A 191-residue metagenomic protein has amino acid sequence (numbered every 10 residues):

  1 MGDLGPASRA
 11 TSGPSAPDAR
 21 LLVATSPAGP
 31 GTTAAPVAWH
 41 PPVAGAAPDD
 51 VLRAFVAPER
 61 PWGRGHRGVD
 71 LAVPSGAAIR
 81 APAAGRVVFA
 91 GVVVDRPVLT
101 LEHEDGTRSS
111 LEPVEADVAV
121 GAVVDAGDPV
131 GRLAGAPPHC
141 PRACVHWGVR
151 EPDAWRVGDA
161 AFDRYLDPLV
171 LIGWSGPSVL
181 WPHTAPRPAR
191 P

Functional and structural regions predicted by a protein language model:
M1-V98, D125-A126, Y165-P191: Surface-exposed, glycine-biased beta-strand/turn segments
L52, R86-V88, E115, G131-A134: Conserved positions in beta-strands of structured domains
P58, A78, V92-D95, G106-R108 (+4 more regions): Solvent-exposed loop/turn segments at secondary-structure junctions within structured extracellular/periplasmic domains
G76-I79, V114-A122: Short, surface-exposed secondary-structure edge patches
P82-D117, V145-G148: Zn2+-dependent peptidoglycan hydrolase active-site motif and core
T100-E102, A122-P191: Conserved, short, structured surface segments that act as functional micro-motifs
